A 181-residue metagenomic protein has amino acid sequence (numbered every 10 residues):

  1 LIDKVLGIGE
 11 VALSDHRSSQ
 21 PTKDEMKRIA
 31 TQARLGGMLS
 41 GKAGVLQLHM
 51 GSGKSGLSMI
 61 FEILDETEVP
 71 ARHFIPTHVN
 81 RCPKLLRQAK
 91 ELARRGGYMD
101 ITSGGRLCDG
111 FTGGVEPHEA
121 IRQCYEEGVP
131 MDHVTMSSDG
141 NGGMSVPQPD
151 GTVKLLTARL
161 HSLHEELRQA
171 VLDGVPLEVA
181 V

Functional and structural regions predicted by a protein language model:
I2-I101, F111-T135: Histidine/acidic residue-rich metal-binding segments in metalloenzymes
R81-P83, G105-C108, N141-M144: Short, catalytically relevant binding-site loops at active-site mouths
K90-T112, K154-V175: Extended low-complexity acidic/polar segments
E126-V181: His/Asp/Glu-enriched, well-ordered alpha-helical/loop segment that forms or immediately abuts the divalent-metal
